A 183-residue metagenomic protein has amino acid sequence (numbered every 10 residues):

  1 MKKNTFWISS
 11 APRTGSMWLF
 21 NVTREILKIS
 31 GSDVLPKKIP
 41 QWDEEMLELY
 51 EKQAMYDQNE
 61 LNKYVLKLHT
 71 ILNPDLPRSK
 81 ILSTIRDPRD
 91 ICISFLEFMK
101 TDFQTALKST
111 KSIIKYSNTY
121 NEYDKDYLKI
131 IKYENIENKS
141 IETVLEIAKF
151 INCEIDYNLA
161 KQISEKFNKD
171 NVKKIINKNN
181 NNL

Functional and structural regions predicted by a protein language model:
M1-V65: PAPS-dependent sulfotransferase catalytic core
I29-S32, E60-E165, K169-L183: PAPS-dependent sulfotransferase catalytic domain
